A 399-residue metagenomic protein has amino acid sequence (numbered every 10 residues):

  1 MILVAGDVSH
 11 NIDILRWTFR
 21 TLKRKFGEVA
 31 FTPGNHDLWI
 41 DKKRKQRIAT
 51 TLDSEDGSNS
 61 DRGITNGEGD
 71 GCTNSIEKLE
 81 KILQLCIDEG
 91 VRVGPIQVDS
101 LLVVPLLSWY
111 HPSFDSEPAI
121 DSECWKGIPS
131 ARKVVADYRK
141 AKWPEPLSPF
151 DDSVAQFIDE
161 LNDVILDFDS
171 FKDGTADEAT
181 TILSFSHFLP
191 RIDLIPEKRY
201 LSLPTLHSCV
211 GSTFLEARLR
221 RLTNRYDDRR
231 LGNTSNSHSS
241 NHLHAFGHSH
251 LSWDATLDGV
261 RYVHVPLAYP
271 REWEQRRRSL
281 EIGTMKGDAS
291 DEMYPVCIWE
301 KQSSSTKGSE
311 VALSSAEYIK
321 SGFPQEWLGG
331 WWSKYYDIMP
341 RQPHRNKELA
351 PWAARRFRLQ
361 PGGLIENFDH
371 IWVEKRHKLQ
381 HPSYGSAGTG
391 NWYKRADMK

Functional and structural regions predicted by a protein language model:
M1-S100, K198-G211, T234: Core catalytic region of metal-dependent phosphoesterases/phosphodiesterases, especially metallo-beta-lactamase-like
L3-A5, L183-H187, A245: Structural motif
D7, V29, G34, V103 (+3 more regions): Divalent metal-coordination and catalytic microenvironments
S9-I14, H36-K43, G67, G94-I96 (+4 more regions): Active-site environment of divalent metal-dependent phosphoester hydrolases
E28-A30, R92, L102, T181-L183 (+2 more regions): Proline-centered loop/turn at the N-terminus of a beta-strand
I48-L52, R62, F171-H238: Active-site-proximal segments of metal-dependent phosphoesterases and phosphodiesterases across multiple
V104-L183, F188-L206, E317-M398: Active-site-proximal loop/helix segment associated with metal-binding centers of metalloenzymes
L206-H207, T213-S240, S249-K399: Binuclear metal-dependent phosphoesterase catalytic core
